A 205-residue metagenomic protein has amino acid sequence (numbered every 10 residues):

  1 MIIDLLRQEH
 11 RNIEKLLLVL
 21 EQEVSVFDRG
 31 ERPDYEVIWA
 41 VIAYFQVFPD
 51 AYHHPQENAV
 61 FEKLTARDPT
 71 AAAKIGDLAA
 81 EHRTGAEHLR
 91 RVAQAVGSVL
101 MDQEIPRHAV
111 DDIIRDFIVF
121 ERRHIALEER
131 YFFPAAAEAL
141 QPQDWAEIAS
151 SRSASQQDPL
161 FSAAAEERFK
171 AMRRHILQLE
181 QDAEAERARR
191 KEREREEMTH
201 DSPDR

Functional and structural regions predicted by a protein language model:
M1-R205: Small-residue-biased structural context
